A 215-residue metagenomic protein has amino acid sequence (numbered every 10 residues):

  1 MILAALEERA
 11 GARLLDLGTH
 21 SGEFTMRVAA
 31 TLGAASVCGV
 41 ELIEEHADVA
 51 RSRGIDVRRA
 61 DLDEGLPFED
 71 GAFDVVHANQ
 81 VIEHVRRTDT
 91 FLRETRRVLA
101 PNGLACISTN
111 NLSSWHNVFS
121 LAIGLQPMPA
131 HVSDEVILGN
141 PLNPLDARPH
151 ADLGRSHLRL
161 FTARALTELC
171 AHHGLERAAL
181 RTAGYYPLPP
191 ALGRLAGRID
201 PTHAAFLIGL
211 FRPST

Functional and structural regions predicted by a protein language model:
M1-E69, V75-N79, L92, L153 (+3 more regions): Conserved N-terminal segment of class I S-adenosyl-L-methionine
E23, R86-E94, L104-R212: S-adenosyl-L-methionine-dependent methyltransferase catalytic module, highlighting the catalytic core
E64, E83, S114: Active-site micro-motifs of SAM-dependent methyltransferase domains
H77-R87: A short SAM/SAH-binding and catalytic strip from SAM-dependent methyltransferases
